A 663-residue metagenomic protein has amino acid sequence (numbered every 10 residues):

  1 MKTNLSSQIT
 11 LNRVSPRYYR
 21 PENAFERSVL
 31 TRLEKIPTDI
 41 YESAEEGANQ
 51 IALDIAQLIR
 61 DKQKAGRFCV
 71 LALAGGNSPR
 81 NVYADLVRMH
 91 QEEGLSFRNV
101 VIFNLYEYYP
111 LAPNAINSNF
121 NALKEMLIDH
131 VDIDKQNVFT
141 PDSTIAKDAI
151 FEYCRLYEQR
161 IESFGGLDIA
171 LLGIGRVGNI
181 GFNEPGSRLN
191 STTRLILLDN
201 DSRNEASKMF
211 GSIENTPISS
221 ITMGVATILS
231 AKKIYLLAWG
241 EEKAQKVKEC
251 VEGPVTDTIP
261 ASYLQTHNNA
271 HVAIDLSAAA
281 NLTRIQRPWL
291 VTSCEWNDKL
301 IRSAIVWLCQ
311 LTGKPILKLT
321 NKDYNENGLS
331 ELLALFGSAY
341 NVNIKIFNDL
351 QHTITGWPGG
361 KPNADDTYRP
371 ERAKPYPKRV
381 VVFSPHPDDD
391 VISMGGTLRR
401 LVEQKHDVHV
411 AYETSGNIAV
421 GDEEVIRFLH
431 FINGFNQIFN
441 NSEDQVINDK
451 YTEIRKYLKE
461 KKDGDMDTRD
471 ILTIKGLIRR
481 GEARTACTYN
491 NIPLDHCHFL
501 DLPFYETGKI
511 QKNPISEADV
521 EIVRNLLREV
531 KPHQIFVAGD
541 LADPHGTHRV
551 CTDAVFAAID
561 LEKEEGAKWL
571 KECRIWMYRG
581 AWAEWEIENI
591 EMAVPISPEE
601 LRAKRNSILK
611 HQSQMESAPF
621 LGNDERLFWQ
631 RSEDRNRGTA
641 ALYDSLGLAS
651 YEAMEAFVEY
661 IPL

Functional and structural regions predicted by a protein language model:
K2-N12, M223-A226, K232-S330: ATP/nucleoside-binding phosphotransfer catalytic cores, i.e., glycine-rich phosphate-binding loops
K2-V70, D366-T367, K374: N-terminal glycine-/serine-/threonine-rich phosphate-binding loop
Y19-K35, L95-I169: Ligand-binding beta-strand-loop-alpha-helix segment within the catalytic cores of soluble metabolic enzymes
K64-E92: Glycine-rich N-terminal segment of FAD-binding domains in flavoprotein oxidoreductases, spanning the beta-loop-helix
V82-E93, D390-S415, A419: Histidine-anchored nucleotide/phosphate-binding helix
R176-L198, V251-P254, R549-A558, E591-I596: Short, surface-exposed, charged loop/turn segments at secondary-structure junctions
G181-V225: Class I SAM-dependent methyltransferase SAM-binding "motif I" and its flanking Rossmann-like core
R203-G211, N215-S220, T312-V381, R400-Q404 (+3 more regions): Metal-dependent de-N-acetylase/amidase catalytic core
